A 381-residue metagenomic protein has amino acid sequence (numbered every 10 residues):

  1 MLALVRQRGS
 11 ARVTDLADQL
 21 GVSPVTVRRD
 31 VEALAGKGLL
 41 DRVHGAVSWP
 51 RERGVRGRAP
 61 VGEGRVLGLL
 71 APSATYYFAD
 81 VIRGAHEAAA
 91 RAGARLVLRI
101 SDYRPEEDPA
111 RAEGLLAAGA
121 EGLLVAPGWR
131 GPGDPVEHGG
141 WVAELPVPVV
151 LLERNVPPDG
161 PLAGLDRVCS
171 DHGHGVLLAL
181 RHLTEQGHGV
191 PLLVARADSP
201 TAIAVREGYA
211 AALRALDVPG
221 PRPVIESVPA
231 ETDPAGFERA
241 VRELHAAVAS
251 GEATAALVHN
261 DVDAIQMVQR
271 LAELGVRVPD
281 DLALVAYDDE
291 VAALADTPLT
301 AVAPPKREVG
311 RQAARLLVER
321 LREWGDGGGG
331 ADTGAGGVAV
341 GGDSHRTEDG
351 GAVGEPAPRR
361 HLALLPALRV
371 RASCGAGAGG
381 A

Functional and structural regions predicted by a protein language model:
M1-V61: N-terminal helix-turn-helix DNA-binding module of bacterial transcription factors
T14, D18, E32-A35, P50 (+2 more regions): Alpha-helical recognition/docking segments in bacterial nutrient-uptake and carbohydrate-utilization systems
G68, A120-W129, L192-R196, A249-N260 (+1 more regions): Periplasmic-binding protein-like
Y77-R91, G175-L178, P200-G220, Q266 (+2 more regions): Short, solvent-exposed amphipathic alpha-helices that sit in or adjacent to ligand/effector-binding or catalytic
A90-I100, L193, A210-F237: Short beta-strand elements in bilobed, periplasmic/extracellular small-molecule ligand-binding domains
V156-P158, A163-L193, I203, A235-L244 (+1 more regions): Hydrophobic alpha-helical segments within soluble ligand-binding/sensing domains
L177-V218, D332, G336-V338, G354-A372: An alpha-beta-alpha
H245-A381: Flexible loop/turn connectors
